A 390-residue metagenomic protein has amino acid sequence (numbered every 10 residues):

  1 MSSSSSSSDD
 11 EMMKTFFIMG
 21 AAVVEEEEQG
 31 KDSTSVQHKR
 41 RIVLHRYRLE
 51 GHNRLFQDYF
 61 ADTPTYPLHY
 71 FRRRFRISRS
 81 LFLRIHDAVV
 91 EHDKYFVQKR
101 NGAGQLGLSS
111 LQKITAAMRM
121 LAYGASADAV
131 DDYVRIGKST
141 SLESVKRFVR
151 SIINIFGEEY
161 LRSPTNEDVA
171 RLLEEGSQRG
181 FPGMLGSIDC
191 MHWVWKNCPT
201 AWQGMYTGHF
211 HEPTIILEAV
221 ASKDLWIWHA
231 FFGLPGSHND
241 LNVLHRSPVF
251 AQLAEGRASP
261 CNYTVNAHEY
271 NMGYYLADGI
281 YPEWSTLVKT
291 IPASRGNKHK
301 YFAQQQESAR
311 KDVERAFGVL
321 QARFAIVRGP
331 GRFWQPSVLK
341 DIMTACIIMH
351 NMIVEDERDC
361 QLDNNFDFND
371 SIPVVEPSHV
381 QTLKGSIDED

Functional and structural regions predicted by a protein language model:
M1-R100, G157, D363, T382-D390: Charged, often Cys/His-bearing segments associated with DNA-binding zinc-finger transcription factors
R73-R76, N101-L108, M118, F232: Short basic-aromatic helix/loop recognition motifs at nucleic-acid and histone-peptide binding interfaces
H86-A103, G124-S126, Q321-G331: Structural recognition of short helix-loop-helix hairpins that underlie histone-fold modules
V97-L108, N297-F302: Short, conserved non-catalytic motifs in the polymerase core
S110-A122: Short, amphipathic alpha-helical "recognition" segments used to contact nucleic acids or chromatin
A127-A129, Y133-D390: Short, well-ordered secondary-structure "scaffold" segments embedded in the functional core of diverse domains
